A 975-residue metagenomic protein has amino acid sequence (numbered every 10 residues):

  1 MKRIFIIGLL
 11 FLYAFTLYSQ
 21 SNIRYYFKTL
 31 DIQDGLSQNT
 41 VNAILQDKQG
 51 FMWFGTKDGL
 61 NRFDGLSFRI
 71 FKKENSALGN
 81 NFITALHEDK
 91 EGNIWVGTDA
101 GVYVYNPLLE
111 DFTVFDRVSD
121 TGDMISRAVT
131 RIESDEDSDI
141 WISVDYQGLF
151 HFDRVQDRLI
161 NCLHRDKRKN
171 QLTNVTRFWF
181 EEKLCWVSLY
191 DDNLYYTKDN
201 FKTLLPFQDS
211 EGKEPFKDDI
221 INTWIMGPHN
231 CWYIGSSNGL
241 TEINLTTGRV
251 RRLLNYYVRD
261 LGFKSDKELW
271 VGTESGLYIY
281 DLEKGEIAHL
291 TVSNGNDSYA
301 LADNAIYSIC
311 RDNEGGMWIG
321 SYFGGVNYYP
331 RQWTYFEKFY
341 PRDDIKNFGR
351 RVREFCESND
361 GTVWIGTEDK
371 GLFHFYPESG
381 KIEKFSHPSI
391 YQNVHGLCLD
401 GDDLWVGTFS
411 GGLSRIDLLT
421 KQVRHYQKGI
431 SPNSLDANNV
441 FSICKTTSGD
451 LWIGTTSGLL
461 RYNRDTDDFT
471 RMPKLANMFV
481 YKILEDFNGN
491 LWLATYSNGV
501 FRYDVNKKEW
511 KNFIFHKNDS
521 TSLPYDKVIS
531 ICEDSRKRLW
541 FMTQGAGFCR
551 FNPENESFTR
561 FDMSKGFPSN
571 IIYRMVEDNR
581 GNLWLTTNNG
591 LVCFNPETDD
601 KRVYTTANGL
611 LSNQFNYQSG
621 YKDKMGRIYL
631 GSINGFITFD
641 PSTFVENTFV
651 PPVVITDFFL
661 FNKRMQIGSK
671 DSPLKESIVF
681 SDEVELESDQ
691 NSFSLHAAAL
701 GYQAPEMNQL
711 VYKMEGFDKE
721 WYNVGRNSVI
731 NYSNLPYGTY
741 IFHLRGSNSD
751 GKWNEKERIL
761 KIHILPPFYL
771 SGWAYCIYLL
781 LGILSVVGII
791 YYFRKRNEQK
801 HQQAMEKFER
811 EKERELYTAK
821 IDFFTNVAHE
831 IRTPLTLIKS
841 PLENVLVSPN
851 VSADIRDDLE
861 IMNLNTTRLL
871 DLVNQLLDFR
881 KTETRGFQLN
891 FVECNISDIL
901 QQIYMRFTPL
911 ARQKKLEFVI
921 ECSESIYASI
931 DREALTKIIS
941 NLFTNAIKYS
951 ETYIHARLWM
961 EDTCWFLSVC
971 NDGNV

Functional and structural regions predicted by a protein language model:
Y18-K48, M52, E74-F82, D120-I125 (+14 more regions): Residue-level "micro-hotspots" composed of small/polar
E715-F717, N890-N895, R912, E917-I926 (+1 more regions): Conserved catalytic submotifs in the C-terminal HATPase_c
Q802-V847: Primarily the dimerization/phosphotransfer
I861-L869: Short alpha-helical segment of the dimerization/phosphotransfer core of two-component systems
Q875, S940-N941, N945: Conserved polar catalytic motif of the HATPase_c/GHKL fold
R880-F891: Helix-loop junction within the histidine kinase core
Y953-T963: Short beta-strand/loop element within the Bergerat-fold HATPase_c
